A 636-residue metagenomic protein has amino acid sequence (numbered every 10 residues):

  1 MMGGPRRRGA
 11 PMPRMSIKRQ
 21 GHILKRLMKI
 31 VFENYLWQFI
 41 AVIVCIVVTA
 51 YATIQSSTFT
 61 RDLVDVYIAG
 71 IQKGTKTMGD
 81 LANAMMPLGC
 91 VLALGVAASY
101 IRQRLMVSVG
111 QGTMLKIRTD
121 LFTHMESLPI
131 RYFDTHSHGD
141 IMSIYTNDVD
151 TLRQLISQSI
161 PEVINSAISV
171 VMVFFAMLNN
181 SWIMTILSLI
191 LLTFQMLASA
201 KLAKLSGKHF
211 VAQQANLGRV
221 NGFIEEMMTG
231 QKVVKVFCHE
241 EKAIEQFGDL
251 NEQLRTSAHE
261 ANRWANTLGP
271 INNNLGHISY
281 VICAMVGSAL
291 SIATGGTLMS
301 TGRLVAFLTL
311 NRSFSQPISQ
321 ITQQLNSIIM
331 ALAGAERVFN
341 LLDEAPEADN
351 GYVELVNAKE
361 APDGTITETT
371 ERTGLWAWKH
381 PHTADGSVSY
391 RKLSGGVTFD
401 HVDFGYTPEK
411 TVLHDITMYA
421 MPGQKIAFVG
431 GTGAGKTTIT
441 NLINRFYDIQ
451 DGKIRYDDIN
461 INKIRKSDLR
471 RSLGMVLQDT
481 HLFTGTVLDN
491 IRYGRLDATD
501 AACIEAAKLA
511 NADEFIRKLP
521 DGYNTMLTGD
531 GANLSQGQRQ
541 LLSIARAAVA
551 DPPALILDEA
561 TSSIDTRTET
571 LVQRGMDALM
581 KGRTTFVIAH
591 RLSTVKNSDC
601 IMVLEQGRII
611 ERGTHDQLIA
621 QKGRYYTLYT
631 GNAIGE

Functional and structural regions predicted by a protein language model:
M1-T53, I68-P87, R102-M106, G110 (+9 more regions): Membrane-integrated ABC transporters
P5-M15, Q111, T119-S143, N147-T151 (+5 more regions): Short intracellular "coupling" helices and adjacent cytoplasmic loop segments at the cytosolic face of multi-pass
P13-G21, C45, A52-I68, V91-H138 (+12 more regions): Juxtamembrane helix-loop junctions of ABC transporter transmembrane domains
K25, V44, A98, T146-L191 (+2 more regions): Hydrophobic alpha-helical transmembrane segments of ABC transporter permease domains
L36, I130-R131, N147-I156, I160 (+6 more regions): An intracellular "coupling" helix at the cytosolic face of ABC transporter transmembrane type-1 domains
W37-A98, L178-I183, M285, I292-T301: Transmembrane helix-loop-helix hairpins at lipid-water interfaces of multipass membrane proteins, especially the type-1
I71, A176-I190, E260, W264-E336 (+2 more regions): Helix-loop-helix
G74, A358-E636: ABC-type nucleotide-binding domain
